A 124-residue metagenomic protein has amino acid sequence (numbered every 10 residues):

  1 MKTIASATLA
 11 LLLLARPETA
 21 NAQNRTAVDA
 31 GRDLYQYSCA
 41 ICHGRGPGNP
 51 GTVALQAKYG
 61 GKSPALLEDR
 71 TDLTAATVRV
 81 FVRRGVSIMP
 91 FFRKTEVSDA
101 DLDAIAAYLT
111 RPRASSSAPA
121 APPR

Functional and structural regions predicted by a protein language model:
M1-A7, P90: Bacterial N-terminal signal peptides that target proteins for export
S6-A15: Bacterial N-terminal signal peptides
L14-L34, N49-P50: Electrostatic cytochrome c docking/interface patches
G31, Y35-G46, I105, L109: The canonical Cys-X-X-Cys-His
R32, G44-V80: Gly/Gly-Pro-rich "capping" loops immediately C-terminal to redox-active cysteine motifs in periplasmic/lumenal
A65-L66, I88-F91: Conserved beta-strand positions that form and line the central face of beta-propeller blades
V82, R93-R124: C-terminal capping alpha-helices of c-type cytochrome domains
